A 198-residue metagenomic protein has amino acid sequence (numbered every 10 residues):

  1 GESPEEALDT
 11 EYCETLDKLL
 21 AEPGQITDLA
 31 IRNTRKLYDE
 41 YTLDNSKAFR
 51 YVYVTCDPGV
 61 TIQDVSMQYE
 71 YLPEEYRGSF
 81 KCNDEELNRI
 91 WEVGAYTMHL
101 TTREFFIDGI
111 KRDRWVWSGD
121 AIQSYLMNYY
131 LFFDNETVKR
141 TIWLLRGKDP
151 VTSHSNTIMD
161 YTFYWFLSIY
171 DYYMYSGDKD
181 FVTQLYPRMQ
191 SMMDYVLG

Functional and structural regions predicted by a protein language model:
G1-E104, D120, N135-I142, D180: Extracellular/oxidizing-compartment recognition motifs
T42-L43, F105-S118, P150-T162: Solvent-exposed loop and edge beta-strand segments that line ligand/cofactor-binding and catalytic clefts
K47-F49, G119, D160-F163, L167 (+1 more regions): Short, solvent-exposed loop/turn segments at the edges of secondary structure
K81-C82, S153-H154, Y173-T183: The substrate-binding groove and active-site-proximal loops of carbohydrate-active enzymes, especially glycoside
N88, E92, W115, F132 (+2 more regions): Alpha-helix N-cap/helix-start motif at coil-to-helix transitions, marked by capping-box chemistry
W91, A95-F105, F132-S153, Y186-G198: Long, well-ordered core segments of solenoidal/helical folds
Q123-F132, W165-F181: Well-ordered alpha-helical scaffold segments within catalytic/enzyme domains
T137, Y161-Y164, F181, L185-R188: Short acidic-hydrophobic sequence patches enriched in Asp/Glu that either
